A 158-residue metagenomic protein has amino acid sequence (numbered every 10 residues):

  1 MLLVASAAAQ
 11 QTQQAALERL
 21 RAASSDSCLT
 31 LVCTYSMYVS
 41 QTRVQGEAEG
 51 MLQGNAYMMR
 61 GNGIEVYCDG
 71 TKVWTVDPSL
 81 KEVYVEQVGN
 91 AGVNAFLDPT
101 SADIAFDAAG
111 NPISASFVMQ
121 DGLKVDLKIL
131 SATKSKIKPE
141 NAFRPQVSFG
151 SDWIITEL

Functional and structural regions predicted by a protein language model:
L2-Q45, M51, N55, V147-L158: N-terminal leader/targeting segments and the immediate start of mature chains
Q10-Q11, L97-L158: Non-transmembrane domains of secretory- and envelope-associated proteins
A15, N62-Y67, L80-E82, G89-G92 (+3 more regions): Short C-terminal domain-edge/linker segments immediately following a structured domain
A22, V39, N62-I64, I104 (+1 more regions): Residues embedded in well-ordered secondary-structure elements
C28-T30, C68, P99, P112: Extracytoplasmic
C33, M59, V85-E86, I104 (+1 more regions): Generic structural hydrophobic/aromatic packing signal, biased to beta-strands
C33-M37, M58-N62, A95, A109 (+1 more regions): Short beta-strand segments that buttress and anchor functional surface loops
E47-F96, G122-K124: An acidic-aromatic
